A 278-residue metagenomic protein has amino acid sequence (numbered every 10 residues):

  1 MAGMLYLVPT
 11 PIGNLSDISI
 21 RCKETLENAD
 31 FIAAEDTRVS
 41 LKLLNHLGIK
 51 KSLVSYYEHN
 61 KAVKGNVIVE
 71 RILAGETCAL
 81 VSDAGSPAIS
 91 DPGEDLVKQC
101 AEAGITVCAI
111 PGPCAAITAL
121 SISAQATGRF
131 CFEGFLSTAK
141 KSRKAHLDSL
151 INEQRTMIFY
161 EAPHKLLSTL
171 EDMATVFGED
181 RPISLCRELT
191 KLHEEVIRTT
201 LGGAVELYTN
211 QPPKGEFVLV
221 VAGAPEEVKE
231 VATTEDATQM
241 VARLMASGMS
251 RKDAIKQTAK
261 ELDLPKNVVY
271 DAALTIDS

Functional and structural regions predicted by a protein language model:
M1-E58: Glycine-rich, flexible N-terminal cofactor/catalytic loop recognition
A2, T156, P163-S278: A contiguous loop/helix-start segment that scaffolds small-molecule binding in enzyme catalytic cores
G3-L5, G75-A79, R155-T156: Loop/turn-to-beta-strand initiation segments
L26-I32, G104-C108, T156-M157: Short active-site oxyanion
A34, A109-G112, F159, L185: General beta-strand structural signal in soluble alpha/beta enzymes
S55-A62, L136-K140: Conserved helicase motor
P92-L96, R251: Glycine-centered tight-turn and secondary-structure capping sites
D95-E153: Class I SAM-dependent methyltransferase SAM-binding "motif I" and its flanking Rossmann-like core
